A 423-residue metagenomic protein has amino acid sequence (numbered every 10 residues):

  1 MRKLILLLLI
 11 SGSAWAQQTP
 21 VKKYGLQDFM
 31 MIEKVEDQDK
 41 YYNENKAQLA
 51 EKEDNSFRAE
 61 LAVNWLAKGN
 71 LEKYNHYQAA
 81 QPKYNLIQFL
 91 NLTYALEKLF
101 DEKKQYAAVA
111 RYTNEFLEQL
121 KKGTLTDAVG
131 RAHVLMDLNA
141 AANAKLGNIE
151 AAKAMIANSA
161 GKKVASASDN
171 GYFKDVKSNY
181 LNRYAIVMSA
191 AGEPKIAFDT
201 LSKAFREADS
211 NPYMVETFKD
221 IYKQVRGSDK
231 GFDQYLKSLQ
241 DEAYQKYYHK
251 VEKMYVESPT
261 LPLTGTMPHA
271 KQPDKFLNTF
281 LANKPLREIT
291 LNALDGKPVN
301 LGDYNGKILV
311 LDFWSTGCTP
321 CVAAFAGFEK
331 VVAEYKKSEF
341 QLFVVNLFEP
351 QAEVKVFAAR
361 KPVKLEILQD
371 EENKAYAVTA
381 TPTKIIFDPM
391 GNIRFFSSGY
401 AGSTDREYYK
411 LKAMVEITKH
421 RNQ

Functional and structural regions predicted by a protein language model:
Q18-G25, L49-E60, Y84-E97, D127-L138 (+2 more regions): Generic helix N-cap/helix-start motif at coil->alpha-helix transitions
D28-N43, V63-Y77, E102-Q119, N148-V164: Helix-turn-helix repeat elements of alpha-solenoid scaffolds
D39-N55, Q78-Q88, E102, E118-G130 (+1 more regions): Flexible helix-coil transition and linker loops at the boundaries of alpha-helical arrays
S210-E288, G302-Y304, V356: N-proximal helix/coil linker or "cap" segments that precede and/or mark the start of modular domains
E288-L309, E334-Y335: A short beta-strand-turn-helix
N305-G306, F313-K330: Conserved redox-active cysteine motifs that mediate thiol-disulfide chemistry, especially di-cysteine Cys-X(1-2)-Cys
V322-K361, D370-A375: Structural microenvironment flanking redox-active thiols in thiol-disulfide oxidoreductases
F357-V363, D370-I417: Thiol/disulfide oxidoreductase modules built on the thioredoxin-like
